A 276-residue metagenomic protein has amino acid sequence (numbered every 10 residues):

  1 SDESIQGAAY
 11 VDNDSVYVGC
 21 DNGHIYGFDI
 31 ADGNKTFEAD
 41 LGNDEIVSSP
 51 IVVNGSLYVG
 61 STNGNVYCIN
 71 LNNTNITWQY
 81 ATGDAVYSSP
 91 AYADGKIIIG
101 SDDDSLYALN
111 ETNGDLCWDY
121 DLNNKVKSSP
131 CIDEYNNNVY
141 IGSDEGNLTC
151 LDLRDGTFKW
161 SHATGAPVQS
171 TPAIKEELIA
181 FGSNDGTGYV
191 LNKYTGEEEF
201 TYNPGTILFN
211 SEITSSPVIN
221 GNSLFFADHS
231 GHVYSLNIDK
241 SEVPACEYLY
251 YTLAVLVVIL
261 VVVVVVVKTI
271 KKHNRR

Functional and structural regions predicted by a protein language model:
S1-C246, R275-R276: Extracytoplasmic/lumenal domain signature
E247-L256: Short, hydrophobic alpha-helical membrane anchors of single-pass surface/secreted proteins
V262-R276: C-terminal membrane-anchoring or membrane-association module
